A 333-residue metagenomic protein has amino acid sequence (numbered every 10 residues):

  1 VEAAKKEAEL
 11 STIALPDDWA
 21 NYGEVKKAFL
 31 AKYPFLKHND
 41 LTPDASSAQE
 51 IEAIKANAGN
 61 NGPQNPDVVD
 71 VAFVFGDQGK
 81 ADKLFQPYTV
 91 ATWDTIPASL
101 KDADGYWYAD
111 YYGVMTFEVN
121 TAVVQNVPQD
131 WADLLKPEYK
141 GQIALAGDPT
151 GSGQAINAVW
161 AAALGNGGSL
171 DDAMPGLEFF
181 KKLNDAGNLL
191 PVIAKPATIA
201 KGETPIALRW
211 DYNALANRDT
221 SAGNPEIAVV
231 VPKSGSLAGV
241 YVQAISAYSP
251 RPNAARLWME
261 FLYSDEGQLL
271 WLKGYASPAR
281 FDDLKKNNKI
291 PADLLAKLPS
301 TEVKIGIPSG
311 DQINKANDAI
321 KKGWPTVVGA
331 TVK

Functional and structural regions predicted by a protein language model:
V1-E7, V332-K333: Short, low-complexity disordered leader/linker segments with a strong preference for bacterial N-terminal type II
K5-L10, P34-K37, G59-G62, N253: Short, surface-exposed connector motifs at secondary-structure boundaries
S11-L30, N39-K55, G62-E203: Extracytoplasmic ligand-binding site segments that recognize negatively charged/polar headgroups
G76-Q78, P205-P225: A ligand-binding cleft/hinge motif common to bilobed small-molecule-binding domains
A98, Y112-M115, L177-K182, N188 (+1 more regions): Periplasmic-binding protein-like
T150-G151, K195-A197, Y212-A216, S234-S236: Short, catalytically relevant binding-site loops at active-site mouths
L237, Y241, S246-P308: Mature extracytoplasmic/periplasmic domains
T301-K333: Conserved C-terminal helix/tail region of periplasmic/extracytoplasmic solute-binding proteins
